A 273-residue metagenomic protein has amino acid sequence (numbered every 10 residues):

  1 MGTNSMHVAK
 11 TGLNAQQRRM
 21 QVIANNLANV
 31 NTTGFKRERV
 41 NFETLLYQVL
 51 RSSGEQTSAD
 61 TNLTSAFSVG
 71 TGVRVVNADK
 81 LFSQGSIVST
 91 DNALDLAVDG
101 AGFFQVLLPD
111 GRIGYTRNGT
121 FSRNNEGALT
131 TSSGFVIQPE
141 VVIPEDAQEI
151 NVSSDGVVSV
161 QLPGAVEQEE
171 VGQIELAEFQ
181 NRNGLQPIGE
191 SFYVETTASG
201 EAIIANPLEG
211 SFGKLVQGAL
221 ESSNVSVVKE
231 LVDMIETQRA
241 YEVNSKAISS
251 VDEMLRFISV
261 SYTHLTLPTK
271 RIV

Functional and structural regions predicted by a protein language model:
M1-Y262: Amphipathic alpha-helical polymerization modules
T263-T269: Conserved small/polar residues in nucleotide/adenosyl-binding loops
